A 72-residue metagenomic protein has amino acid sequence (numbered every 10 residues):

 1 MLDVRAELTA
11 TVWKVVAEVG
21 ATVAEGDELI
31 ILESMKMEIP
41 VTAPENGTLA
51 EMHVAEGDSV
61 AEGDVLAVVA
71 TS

Functional and structural regions predicted by a protein language model:
M1-T11, E28-P44, T71: Short beta-strand-turn/beta-hairpin segments enriched in glycine/proline and small hydrophobics that form edge-strand
K14-E18, T22, E51-V54: Short histidine-centered loop motifs in beta-beta connectors
V15, I30, M52, A67-V69: Preference for bulky hydrophobic residues occupying beta-strand positions in well-ordered beta-sheet regions
G20-L29, G57-L66: A structural signal for short beta-strand/turn segments enriched in small hydrophobics and glycine
S34, E56, G63, A70-T71: Charge-rich, low-complexity amphipathic helices in intrinsically disordered tails/linkers adjacent to domains
